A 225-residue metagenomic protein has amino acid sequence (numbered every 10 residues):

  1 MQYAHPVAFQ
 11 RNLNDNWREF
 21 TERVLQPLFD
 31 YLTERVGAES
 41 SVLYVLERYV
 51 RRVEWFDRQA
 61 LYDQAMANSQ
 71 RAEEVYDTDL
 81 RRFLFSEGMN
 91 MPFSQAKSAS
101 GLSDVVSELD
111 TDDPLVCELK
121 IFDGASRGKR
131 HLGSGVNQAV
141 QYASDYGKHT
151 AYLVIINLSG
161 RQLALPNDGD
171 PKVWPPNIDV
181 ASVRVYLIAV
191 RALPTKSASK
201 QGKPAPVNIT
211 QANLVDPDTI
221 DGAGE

Functional and structural regions predicted by a protein language model:
M1-F9, V116, D123: Short acidic, glycine/tyrosine-flanked loop/strand segments centered on an H-E-D-like triad
Y3-Q70: Interdomain/boundary linker segments immediately adjacent to catalytic/signaling cores
R52-S94: Acidic-basic catalytic patches of nuclease active cores, encompassing PD-(D/E)XK and other metal-cofactor nuclease
L80, V105-S107, L115-G124, Y142: Conserved catalytic cores of phosphodiester-cleaving nucleases, focusing on short active-site segments
S86-D113: Active-site metal-binding core of divalent-cation-utilizing nuclease and nuclease-like domains
L115-C117, Y152-V154, Y186-I188: Hydrophobic/aromatic beta-strand patches that form the interior of the parallel beta-sheet core in alpha/beta enzyme
I121-Q162: Catalytic cores of nucleic-acid endonucleases
I156-E225: Domain-level recognition of nuclease-like catalytic cores that cleave nucleotide substrates
